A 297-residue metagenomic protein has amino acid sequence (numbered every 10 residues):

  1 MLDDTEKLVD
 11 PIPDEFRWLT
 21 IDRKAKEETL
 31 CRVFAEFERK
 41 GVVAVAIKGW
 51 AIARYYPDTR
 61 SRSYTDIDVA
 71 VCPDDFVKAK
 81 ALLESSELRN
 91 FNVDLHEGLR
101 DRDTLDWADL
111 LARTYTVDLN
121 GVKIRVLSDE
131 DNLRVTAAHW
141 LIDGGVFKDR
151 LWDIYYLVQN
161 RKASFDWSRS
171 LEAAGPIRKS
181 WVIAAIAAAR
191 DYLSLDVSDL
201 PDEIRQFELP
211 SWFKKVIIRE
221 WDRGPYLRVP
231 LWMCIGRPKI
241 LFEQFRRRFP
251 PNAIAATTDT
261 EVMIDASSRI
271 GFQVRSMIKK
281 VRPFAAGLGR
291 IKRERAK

Functional and structural regions predicted by a protein language model:
M1-T65, V71-K297: Conserved NTP-donor binding/palm subdomain of two-metal-ion nucleotidyltransferases/polymerases, i.e., the charged
